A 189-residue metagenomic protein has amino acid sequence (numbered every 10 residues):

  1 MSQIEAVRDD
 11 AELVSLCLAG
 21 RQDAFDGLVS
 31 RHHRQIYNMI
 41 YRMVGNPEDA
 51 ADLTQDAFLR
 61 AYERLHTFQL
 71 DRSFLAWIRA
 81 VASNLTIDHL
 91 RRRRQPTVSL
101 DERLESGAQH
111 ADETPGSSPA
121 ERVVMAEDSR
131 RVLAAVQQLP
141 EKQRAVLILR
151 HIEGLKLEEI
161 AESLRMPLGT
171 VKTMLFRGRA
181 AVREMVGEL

Functional and structural regions predicted by a protein language model:
S2-I4, L18-G27, Y37-D56, L168 (+1 more regions): Short, charged helix-capping/linker segments at alpha-helix termini
A6-A11, P96-M125, S129: Internal acidic/polar
L18-A19, R42-G45, F58-S73, R92-R94: Sigma70-family region 2
H32, M174-R177, A181: Residues within the DNA-recognition helix of helix-turn-helix
N38, D52-L59, E63, R72-N84: Structural recognition of an alpha-helix C-terminal capping motif at a helix-to-coil junction
E63-L70, A80-D101, M125: Arg/Lys-rich amphipathic alpha helix in sigma70-family domain 2
R91-R94, R144, R179-L189: Short, Lys/Arg-enriched C-terminal cap helix and immediately downstream tail that follows
V146-R150: A short pre-motif secondary-structure segment
